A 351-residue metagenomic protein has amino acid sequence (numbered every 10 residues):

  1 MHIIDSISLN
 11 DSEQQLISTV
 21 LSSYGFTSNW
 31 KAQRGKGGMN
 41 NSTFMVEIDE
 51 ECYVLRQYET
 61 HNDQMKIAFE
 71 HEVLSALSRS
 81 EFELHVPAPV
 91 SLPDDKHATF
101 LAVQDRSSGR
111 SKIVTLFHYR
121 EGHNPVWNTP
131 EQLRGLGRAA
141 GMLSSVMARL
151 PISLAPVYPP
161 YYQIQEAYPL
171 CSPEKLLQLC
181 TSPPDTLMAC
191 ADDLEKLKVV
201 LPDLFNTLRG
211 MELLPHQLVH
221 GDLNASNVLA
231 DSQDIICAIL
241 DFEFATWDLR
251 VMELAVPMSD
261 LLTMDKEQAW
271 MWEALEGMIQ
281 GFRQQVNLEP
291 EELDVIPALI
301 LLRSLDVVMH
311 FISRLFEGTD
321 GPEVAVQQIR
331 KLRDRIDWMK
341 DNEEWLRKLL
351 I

Functional and structural regions predicted by a protein language model:
M1-S91, S232, I351: Conserved NTP-binding catalytic cores of kinases and kinase-like/nucleotidyltransferase enzymes across multiple kinase
I3-I4, V307-I351: ATP/Mg2+ or Mg2+-diphosphate-binding catalytic cores that bind nucleotide phosphates or diphosphates via glycine-rich
S12-Y24, I152, P173-G221, D231: An alpha-helical support segment within catalytic cores of ATP-dependent transferases
K36-E50, V54-L55, P89, P202-M252: Active-site acidic catalytic loop and adjacent metal/ATP-binding pocket of ATP-dependent phosphoryl transfer enzymes
E51-L154: ATP-binding pocket architecture of kinase catalytic cores
D95, R110-W127, P173-T181, D306-P322: A glycine-centered beta->alpha junction motif in the catalytic cores of kinase/phosphotransferase enzymes
V126-C190, H216, V326: A cross-family kinase active-site recognition segment
V251-N287, L301-T319: Active-site activation/catalytic loop segments of kinase-like enzymes and analogous catalytic loops in related
